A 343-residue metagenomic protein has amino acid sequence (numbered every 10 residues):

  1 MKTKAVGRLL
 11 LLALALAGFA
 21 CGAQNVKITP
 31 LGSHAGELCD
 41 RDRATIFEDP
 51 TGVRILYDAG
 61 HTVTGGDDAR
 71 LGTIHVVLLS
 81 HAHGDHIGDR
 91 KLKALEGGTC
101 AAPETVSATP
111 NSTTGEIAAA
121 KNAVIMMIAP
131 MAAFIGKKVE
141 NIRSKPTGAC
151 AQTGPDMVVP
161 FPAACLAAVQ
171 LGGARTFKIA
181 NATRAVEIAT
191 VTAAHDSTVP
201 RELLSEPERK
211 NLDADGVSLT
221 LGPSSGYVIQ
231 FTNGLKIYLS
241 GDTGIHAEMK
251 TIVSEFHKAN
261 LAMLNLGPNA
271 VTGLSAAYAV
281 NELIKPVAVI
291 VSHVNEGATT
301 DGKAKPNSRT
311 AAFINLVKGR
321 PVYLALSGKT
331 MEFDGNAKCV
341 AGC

Functional and structural regions predicted by a protein language model:
M1-A5: N-terminal secretory signal peptides that target proteins for export/translocation
R8-G18: Bacterial N-terminal signal peptides
C21-R70, D156-S254, E332-C343: Core dinuclear metal-dependent hydrolase active-site scaffold
G36-R41, V63-T64, H83-G88, M127 (+7 more regions): Active-site environment of divalent metal-dependent phosphoester hydrolases
G52-L56, G60-F134, N141, T153 (+2 more regions): Active-site metal-binding motif and surrounding structural segment of the metallo-beta-lactamase
D58, S240, L264-G267, V291-H293 (+1 more regions): A cross-family glycoside hydrolase active-site/sugar-binding cleft signature
E116-M126, P130-A182, A276-C343: Binuclear metal-ion centers of metallo-dependent hydrolases, dominated by the metallo-beta-lactamase
L261-A276, V280: Active-site-proximal segments of metal-dependent phosphoesterases and phosphodiesterases across multiple
